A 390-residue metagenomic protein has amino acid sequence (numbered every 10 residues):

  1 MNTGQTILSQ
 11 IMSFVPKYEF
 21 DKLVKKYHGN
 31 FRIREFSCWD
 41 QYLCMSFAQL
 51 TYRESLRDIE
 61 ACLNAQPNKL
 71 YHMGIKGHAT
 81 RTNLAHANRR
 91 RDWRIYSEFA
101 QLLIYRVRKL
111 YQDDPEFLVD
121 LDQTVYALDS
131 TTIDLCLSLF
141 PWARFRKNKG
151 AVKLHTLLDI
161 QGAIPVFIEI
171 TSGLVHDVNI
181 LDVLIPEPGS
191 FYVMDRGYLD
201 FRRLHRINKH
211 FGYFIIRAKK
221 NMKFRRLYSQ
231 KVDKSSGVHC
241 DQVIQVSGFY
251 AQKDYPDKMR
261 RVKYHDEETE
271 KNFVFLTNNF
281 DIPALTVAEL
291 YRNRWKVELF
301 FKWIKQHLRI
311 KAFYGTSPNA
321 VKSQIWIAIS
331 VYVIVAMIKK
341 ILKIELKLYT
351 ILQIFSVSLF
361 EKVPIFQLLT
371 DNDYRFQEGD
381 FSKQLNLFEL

Functional and structural regions predicted by a protein language model:
M1-D58, C62, R91, E98-F99 (+2 more regions): Single, function-defining residue in the core of a domain
H72, D113-E116, W142-F145, R203: Catalytic micro-motifs at enzyme active sites that drive phosphoryl/nucleotidyl and oxygen chemistry
H72-R91, Q101: Major-groove recognition helix of helix-turn-helix-like DNA-binding domains
T80, D114-F117, N319: Residue-level recognition of alpha-helical structural elements
I95-V107: Short Lys/Arg-enriched helix C-cap and helix-to-coil transition segments that create basic nucleic-acid-contact patches
V107-D113, D177-V178: A short, well-structured juxtamembrane/interface segment
